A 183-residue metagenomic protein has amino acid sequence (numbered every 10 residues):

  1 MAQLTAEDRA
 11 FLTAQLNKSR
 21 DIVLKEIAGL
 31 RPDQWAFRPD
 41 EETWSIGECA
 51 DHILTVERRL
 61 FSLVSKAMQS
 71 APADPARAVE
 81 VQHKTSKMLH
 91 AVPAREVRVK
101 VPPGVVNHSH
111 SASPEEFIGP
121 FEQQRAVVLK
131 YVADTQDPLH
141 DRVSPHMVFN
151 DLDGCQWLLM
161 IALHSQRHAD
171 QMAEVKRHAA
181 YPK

Functional and structural regions predicted by a protein language model:
M1-N17: Extreme N-terminal tail/first-helix region
M1-Q3, V101-S109, P145-V148: A short small-residue
T5, L12, E42, S113-F117 (+1 more regions): Residue-level recognition of alpha-helical structural elements
L12-S19, I53, F117-Q124, W157 (+1 more regions): Amphipathic alpha-helix face/heptad-repeat signature
Q15, H83-L139: Acidic/histidine-rich alpha-helical segments that form the ligand environment of transition-metal centers
I27, P32: Short alpha-helical DNA-recognition segment
F37-K87, A126, K130-K183: Short, contiguous alpha-helical
